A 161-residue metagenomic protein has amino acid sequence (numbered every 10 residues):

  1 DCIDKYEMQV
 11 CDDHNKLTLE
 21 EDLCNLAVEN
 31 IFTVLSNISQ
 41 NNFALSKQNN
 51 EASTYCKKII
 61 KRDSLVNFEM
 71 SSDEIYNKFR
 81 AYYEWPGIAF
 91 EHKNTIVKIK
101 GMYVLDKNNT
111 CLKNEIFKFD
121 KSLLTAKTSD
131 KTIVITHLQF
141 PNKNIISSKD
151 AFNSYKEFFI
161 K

Functional and structural regions predicted by a protein language model:
D1-Y55: Donor/substrate-binding cores of folate-linked one-carbon enzymes
I3, I59-K61, F119: Short, solvent-exposed coil/turn segments
Q9, L65, P141: Short, flexible active-site loop motifs that bind/organize anionic cofactors or intermediates
L19, D63, Q139: Conserved short-loop catalytic and cofactor-binding motifs
C56-I59, K127-S129: Short, flexible turn/loop "capping" segments at secondary-structure junctions
K57-M70: Acyl-group handling in specialized metabolite and lipid biosynthesis
F68-K161: An anion-binding loop in the catalytic cleft
